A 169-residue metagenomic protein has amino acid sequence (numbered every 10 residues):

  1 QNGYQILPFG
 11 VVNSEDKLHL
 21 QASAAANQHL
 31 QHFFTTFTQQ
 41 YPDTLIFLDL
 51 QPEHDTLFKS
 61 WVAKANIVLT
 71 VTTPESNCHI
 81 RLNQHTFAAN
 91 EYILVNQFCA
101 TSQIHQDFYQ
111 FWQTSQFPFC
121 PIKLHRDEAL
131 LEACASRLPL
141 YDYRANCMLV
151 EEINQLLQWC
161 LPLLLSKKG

Functional and structural regions predicted by a protein language model:
Q1-T44, A135: P-loop/Walker-type NTP enzyme "switch/lid" segment
G10, Q97-C99, Y109-R144, I153 (+1 more regions): Beta-strand-loop-alpha "switch" segments that mediate conformational coupling across diverse proteins
A24-L30, N83-T101: P-loop/Walker A phosphate-binding loop and immediately adjacent motor/lid segment at beta-alpha junctions
T38-L57: Glycine-rich phosphate-binding loop used to anchor ATP phosphates in small-molecule kinases, encompassing both
E53-S76: Inter-motif core of Ras-like GTPase G domains
A63, H85-N90, Q113-F117: Short, conserved loop/helix-junction motifs that constitute active-site signature segments in enzyme catalytic cores
I67-T70, S76-E91: Anionic-ligand binding region
L157-K168: Short, hydrophobic alpha-helical segments
